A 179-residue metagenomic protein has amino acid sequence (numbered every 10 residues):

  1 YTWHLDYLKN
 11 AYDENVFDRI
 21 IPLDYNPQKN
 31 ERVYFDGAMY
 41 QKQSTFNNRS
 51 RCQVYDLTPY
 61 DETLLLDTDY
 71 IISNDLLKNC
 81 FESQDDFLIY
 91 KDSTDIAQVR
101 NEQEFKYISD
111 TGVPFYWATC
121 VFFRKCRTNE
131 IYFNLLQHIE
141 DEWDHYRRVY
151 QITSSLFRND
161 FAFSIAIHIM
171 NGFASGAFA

Functional and structural regions predicted by a protein language model:
Y1-A179: Glycosyltransferase catalytic domains, chiefly GT-A lineage
